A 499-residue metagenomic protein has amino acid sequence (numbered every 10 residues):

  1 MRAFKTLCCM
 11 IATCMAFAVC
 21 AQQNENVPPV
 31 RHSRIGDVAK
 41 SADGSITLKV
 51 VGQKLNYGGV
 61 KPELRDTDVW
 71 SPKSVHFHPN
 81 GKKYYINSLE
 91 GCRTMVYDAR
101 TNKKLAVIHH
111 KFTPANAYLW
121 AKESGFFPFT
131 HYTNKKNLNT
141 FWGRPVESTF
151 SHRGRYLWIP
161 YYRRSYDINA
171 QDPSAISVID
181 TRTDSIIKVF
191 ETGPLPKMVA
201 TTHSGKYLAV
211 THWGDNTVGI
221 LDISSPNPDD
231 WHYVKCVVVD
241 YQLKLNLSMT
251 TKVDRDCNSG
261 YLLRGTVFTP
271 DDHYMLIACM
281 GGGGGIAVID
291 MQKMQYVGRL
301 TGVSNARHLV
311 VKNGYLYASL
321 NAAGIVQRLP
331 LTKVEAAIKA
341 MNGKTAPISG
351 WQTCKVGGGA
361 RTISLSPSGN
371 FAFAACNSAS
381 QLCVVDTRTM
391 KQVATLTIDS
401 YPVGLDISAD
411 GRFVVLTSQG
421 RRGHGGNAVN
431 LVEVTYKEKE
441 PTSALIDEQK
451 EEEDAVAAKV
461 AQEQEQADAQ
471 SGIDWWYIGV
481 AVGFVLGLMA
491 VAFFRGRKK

Functional and structural regions predicted by a protein language model:
M1-C8: Bacterial N-terminal signal peptides that target proteins for export
C8-A16: Bacterial N-terminal signal peptides
F17-A21: Sec/Tat signal peptide C-region and signal peptidase I cleavage site
Q22-Y477, A481-A492: Predominantly soluble domains enriched in secretory-pathway, periplasmic, or organellar proteins
K498-K499: Cytoplasmic C-terminal tails of single-pass
